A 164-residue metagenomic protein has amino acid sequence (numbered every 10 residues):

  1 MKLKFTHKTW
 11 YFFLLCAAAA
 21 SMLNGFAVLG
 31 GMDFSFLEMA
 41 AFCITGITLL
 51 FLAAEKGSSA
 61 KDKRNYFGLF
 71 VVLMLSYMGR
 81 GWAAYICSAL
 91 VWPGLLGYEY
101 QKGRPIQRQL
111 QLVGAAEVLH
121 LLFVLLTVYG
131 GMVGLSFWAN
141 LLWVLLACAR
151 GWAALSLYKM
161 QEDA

Functional and structural regions predicted by a protein language model:
M1-F51: N-terminal topogenic module of multi-pass integral membrane proteins
L3-F5, L52-G57, G94-Q109, C148-A164: Cytosolic juxtamembrane helix at the C-terminal end of the final transmembrane segment
F5-L14, K56-F67, P105-V113: Membrane-interfacial loop-to-transmembrane alpha-helix junctions, especially the N-terminal start
C16, C87-Y98, Q107-G131, A139-L146 (+1 more regions): Hydrophobic alpha-helical membrane segments
M22-G31, L75-G79, F123-G134: Juxtamembrane "helix-exit" motif on the non-cytosolic side of transmembrane helices
F34-G46, W82-W92, S136-A147: Alpha-helical transmembrane segments of polytopic membrane proteins
L37-N65, W92-G103: Internal transmembrane alpha-helix with an interfacial aromatic "cap," most often the third helix
D62-Q111: Membrane-proximal helix-loop-helix units in multi-pass membrane proteins
